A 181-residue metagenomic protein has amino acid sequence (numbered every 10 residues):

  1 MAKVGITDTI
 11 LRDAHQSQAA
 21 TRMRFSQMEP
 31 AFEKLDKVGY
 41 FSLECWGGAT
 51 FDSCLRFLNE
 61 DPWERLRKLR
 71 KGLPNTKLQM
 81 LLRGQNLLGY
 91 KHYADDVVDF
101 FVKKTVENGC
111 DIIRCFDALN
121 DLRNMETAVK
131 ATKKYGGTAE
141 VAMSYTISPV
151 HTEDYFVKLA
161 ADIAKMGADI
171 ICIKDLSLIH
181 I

Functional and structural regions predicted by a protein language model:
M1-Q18: N-terminal amphipathic alpha-helix/helix-capping segment at the start of soluble metabolic enzymes
A14, C115, I171: Conserved, mostly hydrophobic/aromatic
S17, R24, D36-F41, D52-L55 (+1 more regions): Metallocofactor- and cofactor-centric catalytic cores in central/energy metabolism, strongly enriched
P30-W46, E107-I112: Catalytic domains of carbohydrate-active enzymes, especially glycoside hydrolases
G47-A131, T138-A139, M143-L159: Active-site beta->alpha loop and helix N-cap motifs at the rims of alpha/beta catalytic domains
Y155-A160, A168-D175: Phosphate/pyrophosphate-binding betaalpha-module
I179-I181: Conserved small/polar residues in nucleotide/adenosyl-binding loops
